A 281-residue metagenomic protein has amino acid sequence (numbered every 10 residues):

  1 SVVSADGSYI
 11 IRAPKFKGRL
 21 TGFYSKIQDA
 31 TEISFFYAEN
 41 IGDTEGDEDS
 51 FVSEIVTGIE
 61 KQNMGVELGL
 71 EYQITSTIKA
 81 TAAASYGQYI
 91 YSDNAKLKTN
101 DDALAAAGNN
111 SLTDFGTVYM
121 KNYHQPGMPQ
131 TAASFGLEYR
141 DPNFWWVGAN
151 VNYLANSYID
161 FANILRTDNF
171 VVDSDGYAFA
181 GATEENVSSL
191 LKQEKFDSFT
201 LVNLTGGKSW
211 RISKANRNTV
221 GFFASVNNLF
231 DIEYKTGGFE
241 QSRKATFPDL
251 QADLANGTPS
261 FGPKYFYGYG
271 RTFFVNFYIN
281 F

Functional and structural regions predicted by a protein language model:
S1, E39-F51, L104-V118, Y177-S188 (+1 more regions): Flexible, solvent-exposed coil segments and beta strand-coil junctions, predominantly the extracellular/periplasmic
S1, K26-A38, A95-T99, A103 (+1 more regions): A surface-exposed, glycine/aromatic-enriched loop/edge motif typical of exported proteins
S1-S53, Q62: Membrane-embedded beta-barrel scaffold of Gram-negative outer-membrane proteins
V3-A5, K79, K121-F281: Conserved C-terminal beta-signal and adjacent last beta-strands/turns of outer-membrane beta-barrel proteins
K17-T21, T77-T81, R271-T272: Secondary-structure boundary/capping motif
Y24-K26, A38, D47-N163: Gram-negative outer-membrane beta-barrel transporters
A30, S85, L229-I232: Generic detector of well-ordered alpha-helical packing
